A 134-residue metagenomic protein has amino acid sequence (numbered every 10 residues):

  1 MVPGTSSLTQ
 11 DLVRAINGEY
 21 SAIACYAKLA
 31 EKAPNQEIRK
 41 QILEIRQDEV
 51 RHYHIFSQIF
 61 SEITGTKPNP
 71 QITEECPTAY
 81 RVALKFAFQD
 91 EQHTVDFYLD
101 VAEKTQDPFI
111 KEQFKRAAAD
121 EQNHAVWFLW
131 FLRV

Functional and structural regions predicted by a protein language model:
M1-V134: Non-heme di-metal
